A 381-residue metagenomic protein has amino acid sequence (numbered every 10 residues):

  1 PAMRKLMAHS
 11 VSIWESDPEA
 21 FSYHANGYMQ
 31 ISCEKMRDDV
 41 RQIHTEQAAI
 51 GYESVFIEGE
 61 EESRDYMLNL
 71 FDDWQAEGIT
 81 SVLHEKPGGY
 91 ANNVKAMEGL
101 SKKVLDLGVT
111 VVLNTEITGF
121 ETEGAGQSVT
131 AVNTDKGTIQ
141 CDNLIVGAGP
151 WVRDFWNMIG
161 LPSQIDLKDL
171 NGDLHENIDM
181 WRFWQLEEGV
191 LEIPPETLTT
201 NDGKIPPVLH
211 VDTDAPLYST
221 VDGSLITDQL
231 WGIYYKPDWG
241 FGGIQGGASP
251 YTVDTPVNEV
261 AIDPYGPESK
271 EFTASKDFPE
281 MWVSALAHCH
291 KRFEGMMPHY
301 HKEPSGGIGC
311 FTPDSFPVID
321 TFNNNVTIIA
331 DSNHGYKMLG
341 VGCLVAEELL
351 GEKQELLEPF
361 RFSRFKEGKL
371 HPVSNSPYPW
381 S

Functional and structural regions predicted by a protein language model:
P1-K5, A20-Q30: Conserved N-terminal glycine-rich FAD pyrophosphate-binding loop of Rossmann-like flavoproteins
A2-S16, Q42, E46, G99 (+2 more regions): A non-catalytic, amphipathic alpha-helix used as a structural packing/dimerization or gating element in enzyme scaffolds
E15-S16, A20, H24, K35-L107 (+3 more regions): Flavin (FAD/FMN) cofactor-binding and adjacent substrate-gating region of FAD-dependent oxidoreductase domains
Y23-N26, V112, D166-D179, K291-G306 (+1 more regions): A short coil-to-beta-strand element that immediately follows conserved catalytic motifs
V82-K103, A148-W151, D277, M281-A285 (+3 more regions): Mid-domain beta-loop-alpha active-site segment that forms a flexible, acidic cofactor/metal-binding surface
F120-T273, G295, P379: Flavin-dependent oxidoreductases
T252-D263, T273-S381: C-terminal catalytic lobe of FAD-dependent flavoproteins
